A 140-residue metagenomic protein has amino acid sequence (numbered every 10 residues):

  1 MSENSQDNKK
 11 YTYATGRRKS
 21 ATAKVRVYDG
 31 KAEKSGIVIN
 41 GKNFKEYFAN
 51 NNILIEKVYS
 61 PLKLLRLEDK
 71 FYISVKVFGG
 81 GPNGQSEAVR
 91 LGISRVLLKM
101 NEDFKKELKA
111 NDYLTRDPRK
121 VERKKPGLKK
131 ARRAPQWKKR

Functional and structural regions predicted by a protein language model:
S2-A110: Ribosome large-subunit tunnel/peptidyl-transferase-proximal elements
N83, S94-R140: Basic, glycine/proline-rich low-complexity segments that contact nucleic acids
